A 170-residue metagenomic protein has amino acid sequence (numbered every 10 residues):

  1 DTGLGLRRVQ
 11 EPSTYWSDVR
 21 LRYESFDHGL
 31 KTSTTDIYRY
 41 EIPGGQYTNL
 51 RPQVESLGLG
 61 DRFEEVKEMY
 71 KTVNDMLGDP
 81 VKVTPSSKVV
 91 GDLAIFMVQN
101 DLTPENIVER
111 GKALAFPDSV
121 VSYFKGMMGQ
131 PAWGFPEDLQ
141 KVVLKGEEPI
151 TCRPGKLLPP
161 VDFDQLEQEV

Functional and structural regions predicted by a protein language model:
T2-W16: Phosphate/diphosphate-binding loops
D18, R22: Active-site-adjacent C-terminal substructures of enzyme catalytic domains
L30-I37, E41-V170: Terminal or standalone catalytic/regulatory effector modules within metabolic enzymes and repeat proteins
